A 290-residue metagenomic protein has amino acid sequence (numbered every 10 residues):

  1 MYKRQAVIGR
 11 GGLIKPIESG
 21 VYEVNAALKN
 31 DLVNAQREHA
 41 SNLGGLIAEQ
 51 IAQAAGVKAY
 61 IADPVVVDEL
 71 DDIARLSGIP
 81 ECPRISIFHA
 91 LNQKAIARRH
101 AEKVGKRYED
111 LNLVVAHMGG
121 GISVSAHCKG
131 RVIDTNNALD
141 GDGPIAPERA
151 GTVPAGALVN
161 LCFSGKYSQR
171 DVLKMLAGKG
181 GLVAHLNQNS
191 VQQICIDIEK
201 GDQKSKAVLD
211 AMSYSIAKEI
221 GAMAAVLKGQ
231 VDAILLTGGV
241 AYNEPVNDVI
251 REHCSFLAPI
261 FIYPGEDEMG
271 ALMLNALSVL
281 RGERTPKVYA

Functional and structural regions predicted by a protein language model:
M1-Q5: Conserved small/polar residues in nucleotide/adenosyl-binding loops
A6-G9, K58-P64, V114-A116, D134-N136 (+1 more regions): General beta-strand structural signal in soluble alpha/beta enzymes
V21-A40, E81-R84: A charged helix-plus-loop insertion that forms the helical arch/lid used to bind and gate nucleic-acid substrates
A40-Q50, I61, D68, L76 (+4 more regions): Glycine-rich phosphate-binding loop plus the immediately following alpha-helix
K174-K228: Adenine-nucleotide phosphate-binding core of ATP-dependent small-molecule kinases
V231-I250: Glycine-rich phosphate-binding loops at beta-strand->alpha-helix junctions
E244, D248-L274: Conserved phosphate-binding/catalytic loops in two-lobed NTP-binding clefts
